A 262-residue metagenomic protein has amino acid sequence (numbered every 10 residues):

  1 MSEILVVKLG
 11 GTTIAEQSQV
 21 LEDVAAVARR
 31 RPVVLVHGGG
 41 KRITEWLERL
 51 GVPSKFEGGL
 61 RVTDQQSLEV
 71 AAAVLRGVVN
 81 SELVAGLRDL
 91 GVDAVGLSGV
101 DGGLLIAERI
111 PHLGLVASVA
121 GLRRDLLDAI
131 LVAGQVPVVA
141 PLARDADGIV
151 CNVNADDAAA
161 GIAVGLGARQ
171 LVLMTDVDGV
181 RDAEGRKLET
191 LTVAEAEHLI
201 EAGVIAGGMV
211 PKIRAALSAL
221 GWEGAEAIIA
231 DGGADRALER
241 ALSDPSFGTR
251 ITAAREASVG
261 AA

Functional and structural regions predicted by a protein language model:
M1-A262: C-terminal catalytic "cap/lid" subdomain
